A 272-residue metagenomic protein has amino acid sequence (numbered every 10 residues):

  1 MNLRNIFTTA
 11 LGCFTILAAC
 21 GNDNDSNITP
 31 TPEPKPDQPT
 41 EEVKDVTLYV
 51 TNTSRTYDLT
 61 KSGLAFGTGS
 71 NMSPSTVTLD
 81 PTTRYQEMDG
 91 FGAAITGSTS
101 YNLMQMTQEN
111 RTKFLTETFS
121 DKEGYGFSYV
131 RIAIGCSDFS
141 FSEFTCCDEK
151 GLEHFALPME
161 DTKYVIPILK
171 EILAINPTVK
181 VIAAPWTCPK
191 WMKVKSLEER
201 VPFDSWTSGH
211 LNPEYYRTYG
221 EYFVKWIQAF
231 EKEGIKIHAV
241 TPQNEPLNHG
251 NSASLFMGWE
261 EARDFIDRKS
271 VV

Functional and structural regions predicted by a protein language model:
M1-A18: Sec-dependent bacterial lipoprotein signal peptides
L17-E42: Bacterial Sec-dependent N-terminal signal peptides
I28, A239-T241: Short, glycine/acidic-rich hinge or "gate" loops at secondary-structure transitions that mediate conformational
E41-G69: N-terminal zymogen propeptides
L59-I237, M257-G258: N-terminal catalytic cores of secreted or lumenal carbohydrate-active enzymes
G135, A229, P242-I266: Polysaccharide-binding and catalytic clefts of secreted carbohydrate-active enzymes
V271-V272: Conserved small/polar residues in nucleotide/adenosyl-binding loops
